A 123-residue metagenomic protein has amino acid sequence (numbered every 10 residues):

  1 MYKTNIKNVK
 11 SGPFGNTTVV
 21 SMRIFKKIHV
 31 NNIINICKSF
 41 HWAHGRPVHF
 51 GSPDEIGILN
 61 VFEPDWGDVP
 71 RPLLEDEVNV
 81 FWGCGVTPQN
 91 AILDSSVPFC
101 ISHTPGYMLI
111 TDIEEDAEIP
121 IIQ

Functional and structural regions predicted by a protein language model:
M1-R71, I101-S102: Conserved mixed alpha/beta catalytic, RNA-binding, or beta-rich assembly cores of soluble enzyme, regulatory
R71-Q123: C-terminal functional extensions of proteins
